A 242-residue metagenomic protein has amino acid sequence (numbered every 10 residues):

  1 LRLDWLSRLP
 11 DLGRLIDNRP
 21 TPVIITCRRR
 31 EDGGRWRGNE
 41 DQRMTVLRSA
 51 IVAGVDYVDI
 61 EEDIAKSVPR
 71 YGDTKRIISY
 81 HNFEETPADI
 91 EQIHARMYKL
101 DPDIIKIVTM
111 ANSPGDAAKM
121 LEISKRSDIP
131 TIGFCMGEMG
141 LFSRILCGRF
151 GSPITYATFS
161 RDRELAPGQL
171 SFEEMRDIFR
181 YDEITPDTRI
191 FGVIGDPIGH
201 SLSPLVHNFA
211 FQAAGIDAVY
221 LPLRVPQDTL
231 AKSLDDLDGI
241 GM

Functional and structural regions predicted by a protein language model:
L1-A88, I105, T109: Active-site beta->alpha loop and helix N-cap motifs at the rims of alpha/beta catalytic domains
L6-L9, P87, P114-A117, L141 (+2 more regions): Loop/helix-junction capping segments adjacent to catalytic residues or to phosphate/diphosphate-binding pockets
L15, A50, R96-L100, C147 (+1 more regions): Generic structural signal for hydrophobic
D17, V52, K125, D235-D238: Residue-level signal for alpha-helix termini/capping positions
L47, H94, A231-L234: Short hydrophobic/charged patches on amphipathic alpha-helices used for structural packing and interfaces
G54-V55, D101-P102, L237-M242: Short acidic/histidine-rich motifs immediately flanking catalytic phosphotransfer sites in two-component signaling
D63-R189: Catalytic alpha/beta core domains of metabolic enzymes, predominantly
R149, P153-T155, D177-M242: N-terminal ligand-binding/catalytic initiation module
